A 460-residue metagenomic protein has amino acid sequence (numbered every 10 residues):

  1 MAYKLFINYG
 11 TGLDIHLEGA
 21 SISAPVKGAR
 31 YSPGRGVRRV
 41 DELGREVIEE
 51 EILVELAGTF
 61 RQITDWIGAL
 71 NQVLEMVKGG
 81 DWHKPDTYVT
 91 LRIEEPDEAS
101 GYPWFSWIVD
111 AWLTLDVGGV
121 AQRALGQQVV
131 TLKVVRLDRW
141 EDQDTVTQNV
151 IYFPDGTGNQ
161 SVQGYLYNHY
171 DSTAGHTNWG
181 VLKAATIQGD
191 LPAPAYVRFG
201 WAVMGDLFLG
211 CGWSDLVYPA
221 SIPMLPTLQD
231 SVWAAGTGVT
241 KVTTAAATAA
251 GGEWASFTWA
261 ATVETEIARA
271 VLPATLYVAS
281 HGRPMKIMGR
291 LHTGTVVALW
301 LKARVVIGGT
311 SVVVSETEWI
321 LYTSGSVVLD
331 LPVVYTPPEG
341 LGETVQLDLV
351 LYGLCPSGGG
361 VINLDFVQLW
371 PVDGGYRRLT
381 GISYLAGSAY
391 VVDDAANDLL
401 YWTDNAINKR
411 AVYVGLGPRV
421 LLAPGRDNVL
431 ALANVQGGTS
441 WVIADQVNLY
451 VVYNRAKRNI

Functional and structural regions predicted by a protein language model:
M1-A2, W82-Y88, A202-M204, A395-A396: A short, compositionally biased
M1-E51, W104-Q127, L385, A396: Solvent-exposed edge beta-strands and adjacent loop segments that serve as assembly or binding interfaces
L5, E50, V109, L132 (+3 more regions): A broad, low-specificity signal marking well-ordered, structured residues that form hydrophobic/aromatic
L5-I7, E51-V54, G58, I93 (+6 more regions): Short beta-strand element of the conserved SAM-dependent methyltransferase core
I22-A24, P85-T145, V442-N448, K457-I460: Short beta-strand and beta-hairpin "edge-sheet" elements
P33-V73, A124-W140, D427-V429: Oligomerization/assembly interface segments of phage tail-like spikes and tubes
E55-W107: Long, hydrophobic/aromatic-enriched structural stretches that serve as scaffold segments
N149-I460: Intrinsically disordered, low-complexity segments enriched in serine, threonine, and glycine
